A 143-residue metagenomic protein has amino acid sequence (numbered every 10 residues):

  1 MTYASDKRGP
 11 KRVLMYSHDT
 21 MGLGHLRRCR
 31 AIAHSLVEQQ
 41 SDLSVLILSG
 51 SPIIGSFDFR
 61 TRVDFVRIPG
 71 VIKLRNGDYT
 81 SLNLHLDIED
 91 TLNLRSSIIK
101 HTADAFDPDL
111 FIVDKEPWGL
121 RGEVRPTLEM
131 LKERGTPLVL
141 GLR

Functional and structural regions predicted by a protein language model:
M1-K11: Positively charged, low-complexity intrinsically disordered leader regions
P10-K11, M15-S17, M21, S35 (+2 more regions): Conserved nucleotide-sugar phosphate-binding/catalytic loop shared by glycosyltransferases and other
L14-M15, I112, V139-G141: Structural motif
S17-H25, P117-G119: Short, glycine-rich nucleotide/cofactor-binding loops
L26-V37: Short amphipathic alpha-helix
I53-G55, F111-M130: An aromatic- and histidine-rich active-site surface loop
S81-R121: Conserved nucleotide-sugar donor-binding subdomain of glycosyltransferases
L128-R143: Active-site-proximal region of nucleotide-activated glycan assembly enzymes, centered on histidine/acidic-rich loops
